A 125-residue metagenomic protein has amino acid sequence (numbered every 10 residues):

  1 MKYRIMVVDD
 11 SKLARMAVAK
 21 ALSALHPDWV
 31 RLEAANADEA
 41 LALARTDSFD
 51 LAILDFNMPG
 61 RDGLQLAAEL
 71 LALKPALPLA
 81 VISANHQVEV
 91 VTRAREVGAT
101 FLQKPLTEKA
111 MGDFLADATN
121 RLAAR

Functional and structural regions predicted by a protein language model:
K12-L32: Two-component/phosphorelay signaling modules centered on CheY-like receiver
H26, R45-D47, E69-L77, V97: Conserved phosphotransfer cores of two-component systems
E33-L51: Acidic, metal-coordinating helix/loop segments flanking the phosphotransfer/catalytic sites of two-component signaling
N36, D62-L66: Acidic catalytic/metal-coordinating carboxylates
D55: Active-site residues of response regulator receiver
M58: Receiver (REC) domain active-site loop signature in two-component systems and cognate sites in sensor histidine kinases
Q65, H86-L102, D113: Alpha4 helix (beta4-alpha4-beta5 surface) of REC/receiver domains from two-component response regulators
